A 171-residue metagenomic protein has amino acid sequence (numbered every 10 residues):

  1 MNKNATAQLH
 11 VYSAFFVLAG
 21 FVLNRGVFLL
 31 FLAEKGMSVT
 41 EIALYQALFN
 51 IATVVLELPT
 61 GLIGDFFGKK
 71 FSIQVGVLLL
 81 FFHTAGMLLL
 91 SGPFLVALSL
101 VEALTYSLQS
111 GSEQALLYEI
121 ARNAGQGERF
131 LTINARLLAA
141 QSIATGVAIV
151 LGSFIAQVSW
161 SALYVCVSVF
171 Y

Functional and structural regions predicted by a protein language model:
N2-V55: Helix-loop boundary and gating motifs at the non-cytosolic
N50-L58, S142-G146: Residue-level signature of mid-helix packing/kink "hotspots" within the transmembrane helices of 12-pass Major
V55-G68, A156: Helix-to-loop junctions at the C-terminal end of transmembrane segments in multipass secondary transporters
L78-L95: C-terminal ends and interior cores of transmembrane alpha-helices in multi-pass membrane transporters/permeases
L100-Q141: Cytoplasmic helix-loop-helix junction between adjacent transmembrane helices in 12-TM secondary transporters
A144-A156: Small-residue (Gly/Pro/Ala) motifs that create kinks and tight helix-helix packing interfaces
A162-Y171: Symmetry-related core transmembrane helices of the 12-TM Major Facilitator Superfamily/SLC fold
